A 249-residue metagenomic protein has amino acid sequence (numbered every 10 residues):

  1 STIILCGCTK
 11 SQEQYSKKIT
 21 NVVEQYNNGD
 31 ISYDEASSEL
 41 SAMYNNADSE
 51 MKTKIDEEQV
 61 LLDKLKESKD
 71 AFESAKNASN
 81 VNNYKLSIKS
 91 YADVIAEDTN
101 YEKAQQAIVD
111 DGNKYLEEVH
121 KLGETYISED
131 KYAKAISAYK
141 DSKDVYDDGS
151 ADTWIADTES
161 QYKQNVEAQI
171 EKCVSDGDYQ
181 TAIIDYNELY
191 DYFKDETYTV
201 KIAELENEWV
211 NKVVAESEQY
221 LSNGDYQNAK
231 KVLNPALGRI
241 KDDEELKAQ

Functional and structural regions predicted by a protein language model:
I4-G7: C-terminal motif of bacterial Sec signal peptides marking the signal peptidase cleavage site
T9-S11: Bacterial signal peptide processing site
Q14, K52, V60, K64-E67 (+8 more regions): Residues that mark the junctions of alpha-helical repeat units in TPR/alpha-solenoid scaffolds
K18-K54, E73-Q106, H120-T153, E171-V200 (+1 more regions): Amphipathic, non-membrane alpha-helical rod segments
I19-T20, L65, F72, N113 (+5 more regions): TPR/TPR-like alpha-solenoid signature
